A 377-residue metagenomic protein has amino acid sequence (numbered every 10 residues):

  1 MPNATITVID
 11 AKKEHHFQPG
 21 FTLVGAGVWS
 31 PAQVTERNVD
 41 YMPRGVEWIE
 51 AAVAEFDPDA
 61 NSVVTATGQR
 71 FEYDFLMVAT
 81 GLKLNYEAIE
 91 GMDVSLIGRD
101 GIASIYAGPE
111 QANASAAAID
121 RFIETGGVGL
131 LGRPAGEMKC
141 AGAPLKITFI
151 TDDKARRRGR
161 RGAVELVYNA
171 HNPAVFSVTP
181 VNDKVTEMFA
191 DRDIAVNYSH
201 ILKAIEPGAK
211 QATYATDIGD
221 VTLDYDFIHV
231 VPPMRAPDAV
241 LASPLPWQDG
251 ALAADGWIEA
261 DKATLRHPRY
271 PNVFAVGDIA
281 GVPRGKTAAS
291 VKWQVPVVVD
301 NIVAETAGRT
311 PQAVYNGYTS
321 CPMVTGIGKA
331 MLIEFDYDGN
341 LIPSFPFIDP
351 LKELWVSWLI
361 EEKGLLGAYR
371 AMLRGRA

Functional and structural regions predicted by a protein language model:
M1-E47, A135-T179: Beta1-alpha1 glycine-rich phosphate/pyrophosphate-binding loop at the start of Rossmann-like nucleotide-binding domains
F21-V24, E90-V94, P144-I147, V181-K184 (+3 more regions): Short, glycine/charged-enriched secondary-structure capping and boundary segments
V46-F56, A60-V63, F71, D152-D255 (+1 more regions): A Rossmann-like FAD-binding core segment of flavoenzymes
E47-K146, I150-G159, I218, H229: FAD-binding core/adjacent interface of flavoenzyme oxidoreductases
N85-I123, D224-W293: FAD-site-proximal beta/loop scaffold in flavoenzymes
V276-G317, P322-T325: A conserved FAD-binding loop/helix module that cradles the flavin
M331-A377: C-terminal auxiliary extensions adjacent to catalytic cores
